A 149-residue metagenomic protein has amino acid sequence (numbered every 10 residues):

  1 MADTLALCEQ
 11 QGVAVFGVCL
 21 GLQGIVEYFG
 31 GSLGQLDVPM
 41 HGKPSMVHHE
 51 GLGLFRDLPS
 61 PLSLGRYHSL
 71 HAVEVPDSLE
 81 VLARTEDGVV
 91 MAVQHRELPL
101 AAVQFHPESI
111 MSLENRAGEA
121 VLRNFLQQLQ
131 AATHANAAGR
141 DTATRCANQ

Functional and structural regions predicted by a protein language model:
M1-R56, S63: Cysteine-nucleophile active-site neighborhood
D3-T4, E80, A120-N124: Alpha-helical elements of Rossmann-like donor-binding domains used by nucleotide-donor carbohydrate transfer enzymes
V15, P99-A101: Structured catalytic cores of enzymes that bind and process phosphorylated ligands/cofactors
P44-M46, V90-A92, A102: Conserved hydrophobic/aromatic beta-strand scaffold that supports enzyme active sites
G51-E97: Catalytic beta-strand/loop cores that center a nucleophilic Ser/Cys/Thr and support acyl-enzyme chemistry
L64, A101-F105: Active-site-proximal beta-strand elements of phosphoester/diester hydrolases
Y67-L70, P107-S112: Glycine-rich phosphate/pyrophosphate-binding beta-alpha loops
I110-Q149: Acyltransferase
